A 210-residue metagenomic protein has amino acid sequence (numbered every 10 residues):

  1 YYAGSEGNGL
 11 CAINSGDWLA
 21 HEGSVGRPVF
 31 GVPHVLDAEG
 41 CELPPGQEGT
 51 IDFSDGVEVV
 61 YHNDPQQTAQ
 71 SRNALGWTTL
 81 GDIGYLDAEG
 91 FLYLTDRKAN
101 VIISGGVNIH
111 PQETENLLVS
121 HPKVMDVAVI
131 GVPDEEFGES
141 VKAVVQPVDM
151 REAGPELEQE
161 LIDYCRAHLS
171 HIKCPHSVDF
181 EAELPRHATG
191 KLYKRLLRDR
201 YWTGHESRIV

Functional and structural regions predicted by a protein language model:
Y1-E6, V25-P28, I130-P133, D179: Beta-strand->loop->alpha-helix junctions that form or flank phosphate-binding loops in nucleotide-handling enzymes
Y1-H21, G31-H34, E39-E42, V57: Gly/Ser/Thr-rich phosphate-binding loop
I13-N14, V25-G26, P44-P45, V60-N63: Active-site glycine/GP-rich loop and adjacent strand/helix microenvironment that borders small-molecule binding pockets
D17-S24, S71, R166: Short, P/G- and charge-enriched loop/turn segments at secondary-structure junctions
P33, E39-E42, D52-S54, V59-V60 (+6 more regions): AMP-binding/adenylate-forming catalytic core of the ANL superfamily
E48: Phosphate-recognition beta-domain surfaces
D199-V210: Acidic/polar alpha-helix N-cap and adjacent early helical turns within long charge-rich amphipathic helices/linkers
